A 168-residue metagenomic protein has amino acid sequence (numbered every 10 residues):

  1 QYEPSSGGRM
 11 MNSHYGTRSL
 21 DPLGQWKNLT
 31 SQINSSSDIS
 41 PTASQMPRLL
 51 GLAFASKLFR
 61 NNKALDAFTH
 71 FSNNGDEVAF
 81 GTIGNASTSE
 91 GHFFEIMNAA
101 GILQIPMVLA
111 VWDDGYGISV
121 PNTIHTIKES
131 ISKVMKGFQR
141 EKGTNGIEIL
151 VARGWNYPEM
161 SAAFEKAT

Functional and structural regions predicted by a protein language model:
Q1-L103, A110, P121-Q139, T144: Cofactor-binding active-site loop characterized by glycine-rich and histidine/acidic residues
G81-I83, E148-R153: Short catalytic-loop micro-motif centered on adjacent basic/acidic residues
P106-V111, E148-V151: Short hydrophobic alpha-helical runs that function as membrane-insertion/retention elements
G115-I118: Short gly/pro/ser/thr-enriched loop/turn and capping motifs at secondary-structure boundaries
N156-T168: Structural signature of the thiamine diphosphate
